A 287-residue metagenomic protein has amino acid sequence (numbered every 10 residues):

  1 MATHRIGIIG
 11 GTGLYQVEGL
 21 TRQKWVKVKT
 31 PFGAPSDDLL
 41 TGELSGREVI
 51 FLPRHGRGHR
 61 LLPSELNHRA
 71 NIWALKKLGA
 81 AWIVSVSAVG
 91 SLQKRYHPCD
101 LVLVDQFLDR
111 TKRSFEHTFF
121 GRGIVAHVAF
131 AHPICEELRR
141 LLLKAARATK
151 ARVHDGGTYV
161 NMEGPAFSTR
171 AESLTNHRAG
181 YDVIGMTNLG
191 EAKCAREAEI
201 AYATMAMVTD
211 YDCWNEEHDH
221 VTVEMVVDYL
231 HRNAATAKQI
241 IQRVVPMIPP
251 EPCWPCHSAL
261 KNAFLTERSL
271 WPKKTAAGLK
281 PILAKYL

Functional and structural regions predicted by a protein language model:
M1-A131, Y286-L287: Metabolite-binding pocket within alpha/beta catalytic cores that recognizes anionic/polar moieties
K76-G79, H177, R196: Non-catalytic positions within long, well-ordered alpha-helices that form the structural scaffold/packing of enzyme
A81-W82, D182, A201: Short acidic/polar active-site loop segments enriched in Thr and Asp
E137, L141-R152, Q239-M247: Generic non-transmembrane alpha-helical segments
A148-D182, S258: Active-site/ligand-binding-proximal alpha/beta "capping" segment
M186-E224: Zn-dependent metallopeptidase/amidohydrolase metal-coordination segment
C213-L260: His/Asp/Glu-rich mid-to-C-terminal helical/loop segments that flank catalytic regions of hydrolases
C253-L287: A short, charged, Gly/Pro-tolerant segment at domain boundaries
